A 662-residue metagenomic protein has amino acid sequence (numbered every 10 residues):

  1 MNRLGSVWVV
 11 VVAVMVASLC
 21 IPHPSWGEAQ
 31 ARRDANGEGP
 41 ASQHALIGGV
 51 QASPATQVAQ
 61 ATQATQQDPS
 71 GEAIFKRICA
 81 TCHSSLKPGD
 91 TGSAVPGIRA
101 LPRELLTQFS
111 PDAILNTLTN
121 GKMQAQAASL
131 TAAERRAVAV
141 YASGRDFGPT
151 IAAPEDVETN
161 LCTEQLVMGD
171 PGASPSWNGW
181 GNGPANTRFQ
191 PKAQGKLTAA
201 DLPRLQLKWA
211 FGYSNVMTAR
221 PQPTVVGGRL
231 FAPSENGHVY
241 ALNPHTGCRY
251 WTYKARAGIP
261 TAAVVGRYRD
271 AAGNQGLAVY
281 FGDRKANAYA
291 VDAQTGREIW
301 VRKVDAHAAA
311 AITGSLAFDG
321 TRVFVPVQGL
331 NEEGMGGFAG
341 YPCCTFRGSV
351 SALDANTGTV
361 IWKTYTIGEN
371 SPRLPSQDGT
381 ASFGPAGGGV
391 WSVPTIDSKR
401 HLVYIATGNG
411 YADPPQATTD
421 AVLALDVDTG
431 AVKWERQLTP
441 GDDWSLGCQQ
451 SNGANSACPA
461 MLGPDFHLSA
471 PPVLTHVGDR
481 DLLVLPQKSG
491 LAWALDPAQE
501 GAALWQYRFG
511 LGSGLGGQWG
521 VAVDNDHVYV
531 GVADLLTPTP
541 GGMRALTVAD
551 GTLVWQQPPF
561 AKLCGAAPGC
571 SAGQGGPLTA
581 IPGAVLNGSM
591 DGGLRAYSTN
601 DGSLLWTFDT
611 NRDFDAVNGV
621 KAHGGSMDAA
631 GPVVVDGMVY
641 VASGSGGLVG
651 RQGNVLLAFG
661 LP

Functional and structural regions predicted by a protein language model:
V9-C20: Bacterial N-terminal signal peptides
R32, G39, Q43-I74, G89-D90 (+2 more regions): Electrostatic cytochrome c docking/interface patches
Q67, P191-V226, L230-F231, Y253: Asp/Glu-centered strand-loop micro-motifs enriched in Gly/Pro and often flanked by an aromatic residue
D68, E72-Q108, R145-T150: Periplasmic/extracellular electron-transfer cofactor-ligation site, primarily the c-type cytochrome heme-c attachment
D90-T91, P184-P191, N215-P221, Y240: Short, solvent-exposed loop/turn elements at domain surfaces
P96-D146, W177, L402: Extracytoplasmic electron-transfer domains, predominantly the class I c-type cytochrome c fold
V157-K208, T366, N370-S371: Blade/loop signatures of beta-propeller domains
A199-S214, V239-I259, V265-Q275, Y280-A310 (+7 more regions): Extracytoplasmic/lumenal domain signature
